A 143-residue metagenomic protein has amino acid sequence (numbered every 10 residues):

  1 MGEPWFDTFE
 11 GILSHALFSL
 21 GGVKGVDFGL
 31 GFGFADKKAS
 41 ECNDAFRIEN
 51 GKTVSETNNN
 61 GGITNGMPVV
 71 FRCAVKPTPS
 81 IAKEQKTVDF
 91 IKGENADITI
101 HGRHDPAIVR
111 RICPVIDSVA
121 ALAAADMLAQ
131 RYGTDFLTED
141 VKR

Functional and structural regions predicted by a protein language model:
M1-N95: Glycine-rich anion/phosphate-binding loop at the beta-strand->alpha-helix junction
V70, T78-R143: Internal helix-turn-beta structural module
